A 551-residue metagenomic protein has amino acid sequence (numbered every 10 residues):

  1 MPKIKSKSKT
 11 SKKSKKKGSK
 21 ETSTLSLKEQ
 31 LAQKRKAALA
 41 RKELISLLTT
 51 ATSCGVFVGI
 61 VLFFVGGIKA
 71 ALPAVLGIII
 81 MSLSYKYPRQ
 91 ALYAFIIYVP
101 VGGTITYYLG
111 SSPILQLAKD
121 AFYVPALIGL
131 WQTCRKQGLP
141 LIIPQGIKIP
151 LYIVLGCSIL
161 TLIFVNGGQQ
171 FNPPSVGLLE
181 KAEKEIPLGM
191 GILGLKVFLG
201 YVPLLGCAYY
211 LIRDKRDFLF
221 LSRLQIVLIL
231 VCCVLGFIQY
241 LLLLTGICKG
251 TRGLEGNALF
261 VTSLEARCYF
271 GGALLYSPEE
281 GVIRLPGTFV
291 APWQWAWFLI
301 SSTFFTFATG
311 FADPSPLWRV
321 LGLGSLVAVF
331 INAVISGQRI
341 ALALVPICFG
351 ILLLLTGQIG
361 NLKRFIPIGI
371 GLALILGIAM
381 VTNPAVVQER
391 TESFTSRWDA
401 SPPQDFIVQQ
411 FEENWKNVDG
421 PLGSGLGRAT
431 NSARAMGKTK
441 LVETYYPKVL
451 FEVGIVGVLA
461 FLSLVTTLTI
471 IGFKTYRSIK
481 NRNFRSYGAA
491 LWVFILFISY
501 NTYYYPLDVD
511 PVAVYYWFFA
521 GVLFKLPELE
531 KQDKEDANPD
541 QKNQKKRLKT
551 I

Functional and structural regions predicted by a protein language model:
P2, L151-L155, I159, V202-C207 (+4 more regions): Alpha-helical transmembrane segments of multi-pass inner-membrane proteins
P2-I45, A379, R482-F484, W517-I551: A juxtamembrane structural motif centered on a specific transmembrane helix
P2-K5, V234-G250, Y276, A333-S336 (+2 more regions): A membrane-periplasm/extracellular boundary helix in multi-pass inner-membrane enzymes that assemble envelope glycans
L83-S112, L117-V202, I498: N-terminal hydrophobic segments of proteins, predominantly signal-anchor/transmembrane helices of inner/organellar
I128, F349-G350, R364-I368, A489-T502 (+1 more regions): Transmembrane alpha-helices of multi-pass inner-membrane enzymes
I283, G287-W293, K438-F473: A conserved mid-to-late transmembrane alpha helix and its immediate loop/hinge that forms the functional core
L321-V329, F473-Y504: Loop-to-helix entry and N-terminal half of a specific, functionally important transmembrane alpha helix in multi-pass
P384-V453, G472-I479: Long extracytoplasmic/lumenal interhelical loops at the membrane interface of multi-pass membrane proteins
